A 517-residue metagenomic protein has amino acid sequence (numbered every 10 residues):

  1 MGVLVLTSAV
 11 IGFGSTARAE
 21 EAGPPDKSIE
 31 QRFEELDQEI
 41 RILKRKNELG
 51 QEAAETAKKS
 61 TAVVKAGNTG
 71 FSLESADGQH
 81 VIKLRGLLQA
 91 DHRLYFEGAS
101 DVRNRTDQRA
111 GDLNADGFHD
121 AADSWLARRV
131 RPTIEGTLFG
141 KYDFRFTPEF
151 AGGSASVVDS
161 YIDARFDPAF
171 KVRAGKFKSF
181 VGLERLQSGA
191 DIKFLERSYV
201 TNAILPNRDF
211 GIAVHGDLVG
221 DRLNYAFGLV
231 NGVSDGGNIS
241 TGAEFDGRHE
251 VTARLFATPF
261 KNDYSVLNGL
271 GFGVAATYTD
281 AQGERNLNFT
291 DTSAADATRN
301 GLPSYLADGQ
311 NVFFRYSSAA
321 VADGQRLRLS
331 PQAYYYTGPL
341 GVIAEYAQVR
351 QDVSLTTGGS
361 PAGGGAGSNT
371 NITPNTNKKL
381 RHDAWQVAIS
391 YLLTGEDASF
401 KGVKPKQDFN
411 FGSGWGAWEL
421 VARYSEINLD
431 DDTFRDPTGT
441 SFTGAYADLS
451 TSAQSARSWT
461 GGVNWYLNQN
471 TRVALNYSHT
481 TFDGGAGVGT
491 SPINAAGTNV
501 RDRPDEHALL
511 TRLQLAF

Functional and structural regions predicted by a protein language model:
M1-V3: Bacterial N-terminal signal peptides that target proteins for export
L6-T7, F13-Q89, Y95-D107, D112 (+5 more regions): N-terminal periplasmic/intermembrane-space "pro-region" immediately following the signal or transit peptide
A22-G23, S28, E39-R41, R93 (+5 more regions): Intrinsically disordered, low-complexity regions of eukaryotic proteins
P25, E34-E39, A122, A190 (+2 more regions): Helix-centric, low-specificity signal for extended rod-like, repetitive segments
I40, Q51, H80-I82, A169-F170 (+7 more regions): Residue-level detection of beta-strand scaffold positions
V64-K65, L205, G324-Q325: A short catalytic or substrate-binding loop motif that flags glycine-/basic-rich loops and adjacent residues that bind
T69-Q282, R381-S413, A417-R435: Outer membrane beta-barrel
F118-H119, V266-N268, A276, E284-F517: Outer-membrane beta-barrel pore domains
